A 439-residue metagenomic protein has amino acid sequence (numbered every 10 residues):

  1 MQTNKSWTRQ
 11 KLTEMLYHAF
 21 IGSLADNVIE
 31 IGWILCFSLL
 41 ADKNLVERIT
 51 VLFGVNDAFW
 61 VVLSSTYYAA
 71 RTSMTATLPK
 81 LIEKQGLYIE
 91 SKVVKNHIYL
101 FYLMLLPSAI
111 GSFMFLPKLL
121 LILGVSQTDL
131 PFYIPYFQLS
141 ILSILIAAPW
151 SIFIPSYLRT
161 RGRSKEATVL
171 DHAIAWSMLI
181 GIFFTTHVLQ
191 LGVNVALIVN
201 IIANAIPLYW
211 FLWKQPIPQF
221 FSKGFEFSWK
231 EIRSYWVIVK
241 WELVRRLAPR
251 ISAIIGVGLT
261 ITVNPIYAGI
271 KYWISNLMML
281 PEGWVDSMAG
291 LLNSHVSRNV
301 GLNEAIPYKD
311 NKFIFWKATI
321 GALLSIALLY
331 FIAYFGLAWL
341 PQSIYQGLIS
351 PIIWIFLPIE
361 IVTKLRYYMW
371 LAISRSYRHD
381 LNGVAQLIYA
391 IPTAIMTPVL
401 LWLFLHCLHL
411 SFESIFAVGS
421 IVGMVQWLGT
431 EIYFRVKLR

Functional and structural regions predicted by a protein language model:
M1-Y17, P131-F132, Q190-I201, L208-A253 (+1 more regions): Interhelical loop/hinge segments that connect adjacent transmembrane helices in multipass membrane
Q10-T75, K240-P265, G423: Signature of the first transmembrane helix
K11, C36-V62, V93, T128-I134 (+7 more regions): Interfacial/gating helices of multi-pass transporter permease domains
S38, I49-L106, I152-R159, A268-Y330 (+1 more regions): Small-residue-rich hydrophobic transmembrane alpha-helices
P107-P135, L324-P351, L405: Short membrane-interface helical motifs at transmembrane helix boundaries in multi-pass membrane transporters
Q127-I154, V169, I344-I373, I395: Alpha-helical transmembrane segments of multi-pass membrane proteins
T160-R161, V188-Q190, I251, T262-P265 (+2 more regions): Helix-loop interface residues and adjacent transmembrane-helix termini in multi-pass membrane transporters, primarily
V169-F184, V188-Q219, L410-V436: Hydrophobic alpha-helical transmembrane segments
